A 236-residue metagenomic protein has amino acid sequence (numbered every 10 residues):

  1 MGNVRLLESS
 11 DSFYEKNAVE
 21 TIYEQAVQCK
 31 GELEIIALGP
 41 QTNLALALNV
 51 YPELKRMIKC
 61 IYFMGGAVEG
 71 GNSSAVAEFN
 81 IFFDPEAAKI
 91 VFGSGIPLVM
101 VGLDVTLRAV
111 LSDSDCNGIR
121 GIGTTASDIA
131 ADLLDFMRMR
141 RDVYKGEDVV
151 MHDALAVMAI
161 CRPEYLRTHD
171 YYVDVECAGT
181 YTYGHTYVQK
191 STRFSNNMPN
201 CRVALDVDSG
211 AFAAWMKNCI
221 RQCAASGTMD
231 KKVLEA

Functional and structural regions predicted by a protein language model:
M1, F79, V175: Short clusters of hydrophobic/aromatic residues that line enzyme substrate/ligand-binding pockets
M1, N17-I22, Y62-G66, A130-D135 (+1 more regions): Short amphipathic alpha-helical segments, especially helix-boundary/capping motifs
M1-K16, V50, L54, T125-K145: Short N-terminal secondary-structure initiator segments
M1-Q28, P199-V207, R221, M229-A236: Metal-dependent C-N hydrolase catalytic cores
V4-R108: Active-site histidine-anchored catalytic micro-motif
F82-D84, V101-A236: Conformational coupling and interaction surfaces
